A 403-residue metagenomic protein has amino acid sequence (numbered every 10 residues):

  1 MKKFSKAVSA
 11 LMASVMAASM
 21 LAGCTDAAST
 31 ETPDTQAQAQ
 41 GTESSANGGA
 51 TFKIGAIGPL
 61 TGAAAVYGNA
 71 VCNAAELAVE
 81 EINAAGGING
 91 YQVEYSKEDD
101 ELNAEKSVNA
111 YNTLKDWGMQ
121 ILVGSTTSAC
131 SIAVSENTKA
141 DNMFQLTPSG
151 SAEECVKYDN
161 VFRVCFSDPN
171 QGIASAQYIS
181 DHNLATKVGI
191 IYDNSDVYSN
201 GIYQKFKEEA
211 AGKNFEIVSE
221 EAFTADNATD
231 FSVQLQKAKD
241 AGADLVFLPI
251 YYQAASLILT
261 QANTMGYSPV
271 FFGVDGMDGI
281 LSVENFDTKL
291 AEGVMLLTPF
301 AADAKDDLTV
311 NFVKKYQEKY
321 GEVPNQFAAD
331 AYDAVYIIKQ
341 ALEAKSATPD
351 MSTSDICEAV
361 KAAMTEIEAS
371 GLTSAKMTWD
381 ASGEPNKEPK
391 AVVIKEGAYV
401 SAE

Functional and structural regions predicted by a protein language model:
M1-K53, A84, A402-E403: Short, low-complexity disordered leader/linker segments with a strong preference for bacterial N-terminal type II
G48, G55-E76, E98-A104, T126-T127 (+3 more regions): Extracytoplasmic "Venus flytrap"
V66-V71, A85-C155, V164, F223-D226 (+3 more regions): Beta-alpha junction/loop-to-helix N-cap segments that form part of ligand/metal-binding clefts
S107, V164-K187, N200-I202, A228-S232 (+4 more regions): Hydrophobic alpha-helical segments within soluble ligand-binding/sensing domains
V161-A222, L245: An alpha-beta-alpha
Q204-L297: Extracellular/periplasmic bilobed ligand-binding domains
L259-Y332, V393, A398-S401: Extracellular/periplasmic periplasmic-binding protein-like sensory domains
K319-N325, K339-Y399: Segments of small-molecule ligand-sensing domains
